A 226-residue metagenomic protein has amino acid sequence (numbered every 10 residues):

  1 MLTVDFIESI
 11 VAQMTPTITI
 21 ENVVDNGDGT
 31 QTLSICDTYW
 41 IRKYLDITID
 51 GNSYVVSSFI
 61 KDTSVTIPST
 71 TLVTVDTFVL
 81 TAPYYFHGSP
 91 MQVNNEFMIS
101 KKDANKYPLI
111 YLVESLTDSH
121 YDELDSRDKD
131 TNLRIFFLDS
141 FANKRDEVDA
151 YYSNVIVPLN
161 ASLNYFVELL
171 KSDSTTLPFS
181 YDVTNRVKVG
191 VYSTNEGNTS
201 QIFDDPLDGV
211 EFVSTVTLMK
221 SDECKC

Functional and structural regions predicted by a protein language model:
M1-A12, N154-L169: Well-ordered, non-membrane alpha-helical segments in soluble/globular domains
M1-P16, D118-D130, T176-C226: Short, charged interaction patches at domain edges and termini
I18-G27, C36-Y39, T48-S89: Small/polar beta-strand repeat architecture
Q31-L33: Structural beta-strand segments of beta-rich domains
R42-Y44: Loop/turn positions that initiate beta-strands
S69, F137-S140, V216-L218: Short beta-strand-to-loop capping motifs
Y84-A150, V189-P206, C224: Short, solvent-exposed beta-alpha or beta-beta edge segments that form flexible loop/patches at the rim of ligand
A161-V183: Acidic, metal/cofactor-coordinating or nucleic-acid-engaging core segments within structured domains
